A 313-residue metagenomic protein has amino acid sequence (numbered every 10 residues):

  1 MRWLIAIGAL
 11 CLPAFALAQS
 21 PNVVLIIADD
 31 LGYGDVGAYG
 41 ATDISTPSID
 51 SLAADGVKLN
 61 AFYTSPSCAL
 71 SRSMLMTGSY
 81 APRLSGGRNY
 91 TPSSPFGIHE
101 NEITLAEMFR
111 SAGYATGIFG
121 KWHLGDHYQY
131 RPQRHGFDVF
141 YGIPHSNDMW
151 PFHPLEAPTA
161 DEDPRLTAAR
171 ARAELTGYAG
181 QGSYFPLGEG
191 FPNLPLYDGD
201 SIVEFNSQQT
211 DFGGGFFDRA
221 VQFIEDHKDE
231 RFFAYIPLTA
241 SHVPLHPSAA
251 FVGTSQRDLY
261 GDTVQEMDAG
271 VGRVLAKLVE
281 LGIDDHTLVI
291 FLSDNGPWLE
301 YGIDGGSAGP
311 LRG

Functional and structural regions predicted by a protein language model:
M1-W3: Positively charged n-region of N-terminal signal peptides that target proteins for export
I5-A6, A16: Cleavable N-terminal signal peptides
A6-G8, H99: Residues marking helix boundaries in flexible regions
C11-P13: N-terminal signal peptide c-region/cleavage motif recognized by signal peptidases
L17-G313: Formylglycine-dependent sulfatase
